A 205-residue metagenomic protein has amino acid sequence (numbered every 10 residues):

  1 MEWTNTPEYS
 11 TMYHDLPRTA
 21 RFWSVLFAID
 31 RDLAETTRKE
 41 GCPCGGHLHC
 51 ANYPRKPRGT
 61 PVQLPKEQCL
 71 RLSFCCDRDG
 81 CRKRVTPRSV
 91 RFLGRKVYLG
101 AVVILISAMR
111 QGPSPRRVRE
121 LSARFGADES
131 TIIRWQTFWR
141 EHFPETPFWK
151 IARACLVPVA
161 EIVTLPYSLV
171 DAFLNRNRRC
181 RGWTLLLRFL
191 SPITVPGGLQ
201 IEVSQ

Functional and structural regions predicted by a protein language model:
M1-L93: Short, conserved DNA-binding cores of transcription-related domains
M1-W23, R38, S130, T137-F138 (+1 more regions): Long C-terminal interaction/binding lobes of large macromolecular proteins
H14, H47-H49, D77-V102, Q111-A123 (+1 more regions): Generic hydrophobic segment detector
S73, R78-V163: Short, positively charged, Gly/Tyr-enriched micro-motifs that form contact patches at catalytic or ligand/partner
